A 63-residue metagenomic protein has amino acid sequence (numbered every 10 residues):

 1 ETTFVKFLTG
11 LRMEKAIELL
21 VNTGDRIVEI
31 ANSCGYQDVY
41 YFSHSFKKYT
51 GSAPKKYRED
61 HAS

Functional and structural regions predicted by a protein language model:
E1-Y40, E59-S63: Terminal helix-turn-helix DNA-binding modules in bacterial transcription factors
H44-S63: …primarily DNA-binding HTH/wHTH and HhH modules…
